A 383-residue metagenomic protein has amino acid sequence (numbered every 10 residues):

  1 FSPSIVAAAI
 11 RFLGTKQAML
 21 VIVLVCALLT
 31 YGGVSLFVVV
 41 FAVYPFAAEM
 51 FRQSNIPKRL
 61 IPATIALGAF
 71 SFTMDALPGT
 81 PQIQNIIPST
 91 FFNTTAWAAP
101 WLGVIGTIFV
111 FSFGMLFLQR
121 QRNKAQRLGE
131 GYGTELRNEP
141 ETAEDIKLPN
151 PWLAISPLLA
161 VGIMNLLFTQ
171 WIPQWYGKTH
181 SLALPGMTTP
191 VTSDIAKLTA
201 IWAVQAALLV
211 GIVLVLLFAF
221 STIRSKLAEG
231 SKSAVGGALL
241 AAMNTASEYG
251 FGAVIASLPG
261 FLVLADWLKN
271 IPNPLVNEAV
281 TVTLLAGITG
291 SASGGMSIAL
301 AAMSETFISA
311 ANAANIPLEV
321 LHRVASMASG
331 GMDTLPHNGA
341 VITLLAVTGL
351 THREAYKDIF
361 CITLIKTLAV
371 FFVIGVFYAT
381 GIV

Functional and structural regions predicted by a protein language model:
F1, F12-T15, R52-R59, P88-W97 (+5 more regions): Juxtamembrane helix-boundary/capping and inter-helix hinge elements in multi-pass membrane proteins
F1-A7, F37-M50, G79-F91, G295-S309 (+1 more regions): Re-entrant/interfacial helical elements at transmembrane boundaries that shape and gate the permeation pathway
F1-P3, F12, L20, L28 (+2 more regions): Core transmembrane alpha-helical segments of multi-pass membrane transporters/permeases
F1-P3, T30-A42, T73-P81, F220 (+4 more regions): Short helix-coil transition sites and intra-membrane helix breaks within transmembrane domains of multi-pass
A8, A256-N273, E305, S309-A314: Membrane-interface interhelical connector segments
G14-E49, A242-G250, I271-S309: Hydrophobic alpha-helical transmembrane segments of multi-pass integral membrane proteins, predominantly secondary
K16-L29, I56-T73, A99-V104, I108 (+2 more regions): Alpha-helical transmembrane segments of multi-pass membrane proteins
W101-G230, T343, V347-T348, E354 (+3 more regions): Long, contiguous bundles of hydrophobic transmembrane helices that form the permeation core of multi-pass
